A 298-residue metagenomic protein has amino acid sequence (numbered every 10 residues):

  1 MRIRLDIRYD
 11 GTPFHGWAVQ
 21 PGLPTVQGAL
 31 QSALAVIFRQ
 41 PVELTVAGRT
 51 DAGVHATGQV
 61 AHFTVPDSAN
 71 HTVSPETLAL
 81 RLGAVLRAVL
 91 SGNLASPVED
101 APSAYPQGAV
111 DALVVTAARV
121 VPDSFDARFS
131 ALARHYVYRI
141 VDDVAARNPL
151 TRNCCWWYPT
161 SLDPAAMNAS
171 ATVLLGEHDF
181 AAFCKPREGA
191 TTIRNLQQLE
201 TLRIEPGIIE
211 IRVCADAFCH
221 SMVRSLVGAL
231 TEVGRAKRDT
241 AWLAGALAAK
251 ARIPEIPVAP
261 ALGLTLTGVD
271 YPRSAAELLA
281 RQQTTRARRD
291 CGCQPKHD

Functional and structural regions predicted by a protein language model:
M1-D298: Structured-RNA-binding interfaces characteristic of tRNA pseudouridine synthases
